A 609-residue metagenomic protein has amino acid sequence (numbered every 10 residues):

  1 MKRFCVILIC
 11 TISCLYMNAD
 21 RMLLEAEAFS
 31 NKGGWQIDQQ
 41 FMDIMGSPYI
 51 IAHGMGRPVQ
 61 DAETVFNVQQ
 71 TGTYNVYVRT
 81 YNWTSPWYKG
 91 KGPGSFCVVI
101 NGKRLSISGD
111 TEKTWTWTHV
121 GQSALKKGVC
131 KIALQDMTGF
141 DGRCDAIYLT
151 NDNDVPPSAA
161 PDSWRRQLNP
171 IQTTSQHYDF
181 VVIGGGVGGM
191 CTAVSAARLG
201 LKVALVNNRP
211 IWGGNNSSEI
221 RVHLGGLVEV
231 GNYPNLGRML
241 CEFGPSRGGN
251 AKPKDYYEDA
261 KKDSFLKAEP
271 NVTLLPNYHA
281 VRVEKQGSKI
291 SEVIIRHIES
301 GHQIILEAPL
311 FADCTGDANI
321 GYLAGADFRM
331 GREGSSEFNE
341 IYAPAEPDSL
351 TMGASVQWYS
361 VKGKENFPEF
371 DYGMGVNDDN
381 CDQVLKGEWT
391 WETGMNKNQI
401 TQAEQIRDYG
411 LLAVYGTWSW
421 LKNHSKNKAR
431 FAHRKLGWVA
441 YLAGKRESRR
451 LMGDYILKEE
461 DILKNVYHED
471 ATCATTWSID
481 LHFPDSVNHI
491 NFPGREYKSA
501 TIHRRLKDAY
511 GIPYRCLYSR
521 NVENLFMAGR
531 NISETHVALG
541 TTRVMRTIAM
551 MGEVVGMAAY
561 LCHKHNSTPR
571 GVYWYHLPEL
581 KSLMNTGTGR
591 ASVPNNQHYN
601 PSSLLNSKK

Functional and structural regions predicted by a protein language model:
M1-D20: Bacterial Sec-dependent N-terminal signal peptides
D20-T173, H177: Extracytoplasmic
P170-I171, N215, N277, R282 (+3 more regions): Flavin (FAD/FMN)-binding glycine-rich loop and adjacent Rossmann-like elements that form
T174-G186: Beta1/beta-strand and adjacent pyrophosphate-binding region of the FAD-binding site in flavoprotein oxidoreductases
G189: N-terminal Rossmann-fold NAD(P) dinucleotide-binding loop
S195, L201-K202, N207-E284, R329 (+1 more regions): Conserved N-terminal/central alpha/beta ligand/cofactor-binding core
